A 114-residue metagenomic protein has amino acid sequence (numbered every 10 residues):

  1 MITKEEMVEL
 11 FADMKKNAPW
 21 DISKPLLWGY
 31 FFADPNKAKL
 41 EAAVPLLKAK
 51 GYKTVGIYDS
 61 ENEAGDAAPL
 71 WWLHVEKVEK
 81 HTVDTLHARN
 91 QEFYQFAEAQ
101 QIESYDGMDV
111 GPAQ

Functional and structural regions predicted by a protein language model:
M1-Q114: Long, contiguous binding/interaction regions
